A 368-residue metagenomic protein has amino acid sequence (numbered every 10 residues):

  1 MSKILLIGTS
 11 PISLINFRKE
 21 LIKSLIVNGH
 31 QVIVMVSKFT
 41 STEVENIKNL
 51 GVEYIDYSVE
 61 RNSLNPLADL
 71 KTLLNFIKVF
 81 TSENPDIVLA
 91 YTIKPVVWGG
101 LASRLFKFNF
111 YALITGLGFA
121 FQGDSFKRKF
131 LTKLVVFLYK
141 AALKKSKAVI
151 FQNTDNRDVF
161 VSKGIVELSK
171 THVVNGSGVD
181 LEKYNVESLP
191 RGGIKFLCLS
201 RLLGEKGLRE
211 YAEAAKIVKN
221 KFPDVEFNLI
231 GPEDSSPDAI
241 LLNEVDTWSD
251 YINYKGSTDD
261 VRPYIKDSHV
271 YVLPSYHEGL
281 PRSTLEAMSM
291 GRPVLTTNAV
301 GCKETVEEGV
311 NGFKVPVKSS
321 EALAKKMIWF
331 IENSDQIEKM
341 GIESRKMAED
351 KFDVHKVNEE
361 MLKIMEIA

Functional and structural regions predicted by a protein language model:
M35-S41, L199, E226-A239: Glycosyltransferase donor-sugar binding loop
I55, V136-V186: Donor nucleotide-sugar binding/catalytic pocket of nucleotide-sugar-dependent glycosyltransferases
A90-V96, I114: Short His-centered aromatic/hydrophobic patch
S188-K206, A212-A215, N228: Conserved donor-binding/catalytic core segment of Leloir-type glycosyltransferases
S257, Y276: Aromatic "clamp/platform" in nucleotide-sugar-dependent glycosyltransferases that forms part of the donor/acceptor
P293-T296, V306: Short hydrophobic beta-strand element within catalytic cores of glycosyltransferases and related nucleotide-activated
E308-G309, F313-S320, W329-S334: Conserved acidic donor-binding segment of nucleotide-sugar-dependent glycosyltransferases
A322, W329, Q336-K351, V357-K363: A short, well-ordered alpha-helix in the C-terminal region of glycosyltransferases
